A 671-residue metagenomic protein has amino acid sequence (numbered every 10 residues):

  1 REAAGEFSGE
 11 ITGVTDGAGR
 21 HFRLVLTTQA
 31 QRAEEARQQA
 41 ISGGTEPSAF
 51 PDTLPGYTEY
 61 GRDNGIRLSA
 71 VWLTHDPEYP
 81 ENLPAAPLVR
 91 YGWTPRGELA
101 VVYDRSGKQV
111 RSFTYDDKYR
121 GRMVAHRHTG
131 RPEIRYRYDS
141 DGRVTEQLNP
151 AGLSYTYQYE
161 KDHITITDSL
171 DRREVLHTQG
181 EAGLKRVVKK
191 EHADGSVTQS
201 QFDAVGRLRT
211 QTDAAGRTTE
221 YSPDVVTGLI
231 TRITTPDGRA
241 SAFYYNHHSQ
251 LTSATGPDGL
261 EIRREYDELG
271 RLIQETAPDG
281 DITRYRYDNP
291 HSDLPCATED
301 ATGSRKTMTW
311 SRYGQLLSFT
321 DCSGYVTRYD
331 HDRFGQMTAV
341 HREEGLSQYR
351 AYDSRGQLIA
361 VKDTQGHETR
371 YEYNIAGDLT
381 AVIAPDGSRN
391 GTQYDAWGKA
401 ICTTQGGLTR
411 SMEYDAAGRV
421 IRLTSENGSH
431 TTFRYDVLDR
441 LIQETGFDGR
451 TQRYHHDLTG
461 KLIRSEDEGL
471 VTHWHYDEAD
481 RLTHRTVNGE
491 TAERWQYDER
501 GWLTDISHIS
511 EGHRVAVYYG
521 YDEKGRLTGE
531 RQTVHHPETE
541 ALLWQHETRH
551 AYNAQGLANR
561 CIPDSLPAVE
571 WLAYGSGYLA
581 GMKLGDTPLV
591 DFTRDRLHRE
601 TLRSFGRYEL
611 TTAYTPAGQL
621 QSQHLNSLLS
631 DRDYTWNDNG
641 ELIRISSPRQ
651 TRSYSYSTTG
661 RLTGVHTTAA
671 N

Functional and structural regions predicted by a protein language model:
R1-N671: Extended charged/polar low-complexity repeat regions
